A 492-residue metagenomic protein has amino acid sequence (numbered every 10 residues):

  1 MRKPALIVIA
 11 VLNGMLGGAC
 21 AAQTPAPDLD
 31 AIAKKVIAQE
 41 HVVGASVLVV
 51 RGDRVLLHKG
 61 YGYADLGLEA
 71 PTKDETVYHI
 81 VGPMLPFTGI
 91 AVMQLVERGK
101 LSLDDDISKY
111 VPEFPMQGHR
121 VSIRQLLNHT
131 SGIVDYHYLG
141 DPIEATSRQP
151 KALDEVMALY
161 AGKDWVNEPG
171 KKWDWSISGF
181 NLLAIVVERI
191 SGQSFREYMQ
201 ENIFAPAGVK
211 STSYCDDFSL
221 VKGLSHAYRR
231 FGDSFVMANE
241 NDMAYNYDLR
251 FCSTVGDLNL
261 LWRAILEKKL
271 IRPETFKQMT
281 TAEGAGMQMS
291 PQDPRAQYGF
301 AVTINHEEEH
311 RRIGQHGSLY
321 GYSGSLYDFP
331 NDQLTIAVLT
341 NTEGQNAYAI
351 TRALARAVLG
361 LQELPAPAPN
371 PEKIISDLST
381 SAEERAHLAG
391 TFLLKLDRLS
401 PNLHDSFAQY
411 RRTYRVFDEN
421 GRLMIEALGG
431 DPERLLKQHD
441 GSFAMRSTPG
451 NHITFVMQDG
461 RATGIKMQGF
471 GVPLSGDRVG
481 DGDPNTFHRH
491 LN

Functional and structural regions predicted by a protein language model:
M1-P4: Positively charged n-region of N-terminal signal peptides that target proteins for export
I7-G17: Bacterial N-terminal signal peptides
M15-P25: Bacterial Sec-dependent signal peptides at the C-terminal "C-region" and cleavage site
Q23-K59, E188-Q193, E197-E201, A205 (+1 more regions): Catalytic loop of the DD-peptidase/beta-lactamase superfamily, centered on the K-T-G motif and neighboring
D30, G44, D74, H79-P83 (+6 more regions): Active-site helix/loop module of the DD-peptidase/beta-lactamase fold, centered on the serine-lysine SxxK catalytic
A64-K73, N346-A353: A short, polar/charged loop-to-alpha-helix boundary motif
D154-V166, R230-M243, H306-E307: The feature captures the short pre-catalytic strand/loop hairpin that immediately precedes and shapes the active-site
V156-K163, N167, W173, S178 (+1 more regions): Hydrophobic, small-residue-rich alpha-helical packing segments that form membrane-like cores
